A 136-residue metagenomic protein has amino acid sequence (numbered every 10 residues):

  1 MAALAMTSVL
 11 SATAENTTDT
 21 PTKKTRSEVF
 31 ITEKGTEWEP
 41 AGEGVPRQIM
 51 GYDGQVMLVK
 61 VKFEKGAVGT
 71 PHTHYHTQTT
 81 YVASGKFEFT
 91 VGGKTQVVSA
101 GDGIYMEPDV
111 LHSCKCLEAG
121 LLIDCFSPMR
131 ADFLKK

Functional and structural regions predicted by a protein language model:
M1-A3, T7: N-terminal export leaders
V9-Q55, K135: A short, N-terminal "cap"/entry segment at the start of jelly-roll beta-barrel domains of the cupin/DSBH fold
P40-G42, M57-T73: Conserved short histidine dyad/triad with adjacent acidic residue
V61-E64, T73-F89: Short, conserved beta-strand element in jelly-roll/cupin
A83-S84, S99-A100, E118: A cytosolic small-molecule/anion-sensing beta-strand core signal
K94-P108: Short acidic-glycine-tyrosine-enriched beta hairpin
P108-D132: Ligand-binding loop in jelly-roll beta-barrel domains
